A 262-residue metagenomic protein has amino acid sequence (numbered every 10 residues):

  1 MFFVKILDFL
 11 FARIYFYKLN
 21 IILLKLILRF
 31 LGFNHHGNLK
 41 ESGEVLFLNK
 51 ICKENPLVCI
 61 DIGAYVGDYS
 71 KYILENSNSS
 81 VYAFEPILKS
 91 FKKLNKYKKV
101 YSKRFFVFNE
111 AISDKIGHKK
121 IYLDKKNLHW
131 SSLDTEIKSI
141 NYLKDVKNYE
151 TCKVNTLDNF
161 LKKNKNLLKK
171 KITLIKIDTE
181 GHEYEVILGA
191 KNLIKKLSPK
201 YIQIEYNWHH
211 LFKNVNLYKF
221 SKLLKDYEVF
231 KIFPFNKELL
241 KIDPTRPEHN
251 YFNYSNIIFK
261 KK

Functional and structural regions predicted by a protein language model:
M1-K262: Phosphate/nucleotide-binding beta-alpha loop and adjacent structural elements of enzyme active sites
